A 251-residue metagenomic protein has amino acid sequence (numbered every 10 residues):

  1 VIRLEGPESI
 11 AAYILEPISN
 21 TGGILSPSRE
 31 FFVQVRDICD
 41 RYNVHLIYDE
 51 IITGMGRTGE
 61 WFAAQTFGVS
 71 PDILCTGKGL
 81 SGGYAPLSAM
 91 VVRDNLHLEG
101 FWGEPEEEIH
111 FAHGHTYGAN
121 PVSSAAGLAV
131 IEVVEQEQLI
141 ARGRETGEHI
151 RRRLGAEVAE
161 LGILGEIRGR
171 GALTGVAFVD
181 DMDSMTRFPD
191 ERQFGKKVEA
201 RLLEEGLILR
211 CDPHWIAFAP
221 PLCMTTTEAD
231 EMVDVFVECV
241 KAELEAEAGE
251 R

Functional and structural regions predicted by a protein language model:
V1-R251: Conserved N-terminal phosphate-binding loop of PLP-dependent enzymes in the Aspartate aminotransferase
